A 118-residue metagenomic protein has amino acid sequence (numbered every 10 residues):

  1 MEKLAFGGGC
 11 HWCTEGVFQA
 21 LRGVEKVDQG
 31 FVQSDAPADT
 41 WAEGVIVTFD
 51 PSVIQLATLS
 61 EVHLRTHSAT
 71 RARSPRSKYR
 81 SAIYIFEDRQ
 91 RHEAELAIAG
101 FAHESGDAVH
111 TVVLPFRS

Functional and structural regions predicted by a protein language model:
M1-S118: Flexible coil/turn and secondary-structure edge motifs
